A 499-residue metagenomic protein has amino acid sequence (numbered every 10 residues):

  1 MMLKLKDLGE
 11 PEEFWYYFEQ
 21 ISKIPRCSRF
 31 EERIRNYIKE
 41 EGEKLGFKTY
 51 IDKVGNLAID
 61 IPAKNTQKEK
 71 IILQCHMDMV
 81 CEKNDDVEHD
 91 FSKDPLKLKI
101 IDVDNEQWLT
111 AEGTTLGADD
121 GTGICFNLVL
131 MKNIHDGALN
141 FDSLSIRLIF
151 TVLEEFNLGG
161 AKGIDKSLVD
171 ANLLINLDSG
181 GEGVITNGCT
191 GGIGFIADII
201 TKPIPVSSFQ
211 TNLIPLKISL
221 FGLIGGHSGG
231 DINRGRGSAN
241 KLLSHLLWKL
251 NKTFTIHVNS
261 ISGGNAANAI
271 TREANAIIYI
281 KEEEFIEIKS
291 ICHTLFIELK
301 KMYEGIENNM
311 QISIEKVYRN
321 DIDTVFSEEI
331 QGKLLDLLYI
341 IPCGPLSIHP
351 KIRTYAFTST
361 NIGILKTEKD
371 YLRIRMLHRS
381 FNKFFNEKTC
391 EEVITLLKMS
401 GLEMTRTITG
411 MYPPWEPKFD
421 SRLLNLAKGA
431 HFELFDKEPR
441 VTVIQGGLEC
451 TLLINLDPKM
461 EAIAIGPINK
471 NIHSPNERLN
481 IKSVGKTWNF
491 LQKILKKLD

Functional and structural regions predicted by a protein language model:
M2-W108: Acidic/His- and Gly-rich active-site-bordering loop/insert found across diverse amide/peptide-bond hydrolases
K6-W15, P350, F357-D370, K437-K493: Zn-dependent metallopeptidase/amidohydrolase metal-coordination segment
R26, K39, K166-S167, G235-T253 (+6 more regions): His/Asp/Glu-rich mid-to-C-terminal helical/loop segments that flank catalytic regions of hydrolases
Q67-D165, V169-N172, E328, I340-H349 (+2 more regions): Active-site metal-coordination/substrate-binding segment of hydrolases, especially metallo-dependent peptidases
M77-M79, I146-N157, D178-E182, I224 (+1 more regions): Acidic, glycine-rich active-site loops and adjacent beta-strand->loop/helix elements that engage anionic groups
I101, N105-T110, T114, E154-F156 (+1 more regions): Midchain, well-structured core segments that form catalytic/ion-binding scaffolds
S238-K241, H245-I261, E416-M460: Active-site-adjacent substrate-binding region of metalloamidase/peptidase-like peptide-processing proteins
Y355-G446: Substrate-recognition/cap regions that form aromatic- and gly/pro-loop-enriched pockets for small-molecule ligands
